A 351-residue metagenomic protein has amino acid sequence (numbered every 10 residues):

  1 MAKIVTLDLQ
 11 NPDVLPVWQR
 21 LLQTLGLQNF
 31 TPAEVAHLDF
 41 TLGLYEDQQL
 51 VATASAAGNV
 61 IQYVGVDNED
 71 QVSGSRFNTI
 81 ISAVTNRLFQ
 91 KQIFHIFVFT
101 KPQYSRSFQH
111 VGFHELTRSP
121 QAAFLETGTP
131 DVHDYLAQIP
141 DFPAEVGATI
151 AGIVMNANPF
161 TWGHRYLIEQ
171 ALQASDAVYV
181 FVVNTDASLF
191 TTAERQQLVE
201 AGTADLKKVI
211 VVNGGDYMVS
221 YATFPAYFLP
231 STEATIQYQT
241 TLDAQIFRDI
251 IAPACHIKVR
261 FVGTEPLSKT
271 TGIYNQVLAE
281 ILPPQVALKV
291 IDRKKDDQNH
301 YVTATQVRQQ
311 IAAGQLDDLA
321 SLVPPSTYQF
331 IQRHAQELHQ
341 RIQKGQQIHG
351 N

Functional and structural regions predicted by a protein language model:
M1-P32: Short amphipathic alpha-helix that is part of the acyltransferase structural core
Q10-P12, L44, Q71, F77 (+2 more regions): Catalytic cores of nucleotide-enabled group-transfer and carboxylate-activating enzymes in metabolic and assembly-line
L38-A52: Conserved beta-hairpin
D39, I61, A148: Short coil/loop residues immediately preceding or within conserved phosphate-binding loops of NTP-utilizing enzyme
S55-A56, N86-K91: Beta-strand-enriched, solvent-exposed domains that form extended recognition/catalytic surfaces
A57-V72, I153: Conserved acetyl-CoA binding element of GNAT-fold acetyltransferases
V72-L88, H110, H164-E169: Conserved acetyl-CoA-binding loop-helix of GNAT-fold acetyltransferases
K91, F99-N351: Nucleotidyltransferase catalytic core that binds NTPs
